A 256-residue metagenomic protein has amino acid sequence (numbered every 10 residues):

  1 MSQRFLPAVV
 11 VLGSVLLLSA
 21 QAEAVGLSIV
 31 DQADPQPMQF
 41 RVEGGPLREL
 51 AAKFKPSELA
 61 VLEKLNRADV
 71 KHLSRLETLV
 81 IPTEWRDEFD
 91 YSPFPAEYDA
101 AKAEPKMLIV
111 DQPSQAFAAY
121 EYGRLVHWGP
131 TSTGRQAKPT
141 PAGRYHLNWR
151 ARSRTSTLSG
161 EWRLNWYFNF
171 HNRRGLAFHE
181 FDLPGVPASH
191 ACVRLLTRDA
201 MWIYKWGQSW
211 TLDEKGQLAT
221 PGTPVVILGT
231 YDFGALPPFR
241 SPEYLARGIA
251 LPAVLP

Functional and structural regions predicted by a protein language model:
M1-V9: Bacterial N-terminal signal peptides that target proteins for export
A8-L17: Bacterial N-terminal signal peptides
V25-P56: Primarily a LysM-type cell-wall glycan-binding module
V25-Q32, L59-A96: Extracellular LysM carbohydrate-binding repeats and other cell-envelope/extracellular binding modules
P35, S57, S74-T78, K102-P105 (+7 more regions): Extracytoplasmic
G44-H72, H127-W128, W206-S209: LysM (lysin motif) carbohydrate-binding repeats in extracellular/periplasmic proteins that recognize
A68, P139-A142, R154-P256: Exported/periplasmic cell-wall-interacting domains
W85, Y91-Q136: A structural motif detector for short, solvent-exposed N-terminal "entry" segments of globular domains
